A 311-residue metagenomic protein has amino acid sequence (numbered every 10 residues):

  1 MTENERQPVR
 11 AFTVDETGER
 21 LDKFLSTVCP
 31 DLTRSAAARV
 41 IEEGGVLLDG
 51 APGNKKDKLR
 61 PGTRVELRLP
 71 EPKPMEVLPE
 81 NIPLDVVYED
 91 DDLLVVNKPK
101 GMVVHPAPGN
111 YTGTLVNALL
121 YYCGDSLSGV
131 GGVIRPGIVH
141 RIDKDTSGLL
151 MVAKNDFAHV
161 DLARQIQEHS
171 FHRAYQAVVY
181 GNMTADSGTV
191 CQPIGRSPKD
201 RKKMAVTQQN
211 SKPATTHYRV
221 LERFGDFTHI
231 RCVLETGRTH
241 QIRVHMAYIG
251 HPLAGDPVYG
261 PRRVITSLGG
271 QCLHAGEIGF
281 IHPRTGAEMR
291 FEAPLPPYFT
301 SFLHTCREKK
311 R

Functional and structural regions predicted by a protein language model:
M1-P193, Y298-R307: RNA pseudouridine synthases
D49-N54, D226-H229, V264: Short alpha-helix capping/helix-loop boundary micro-motifs
N54-K58, R231, G270: Short, surface-exposed secondary-structure edge patches
L67-P70, P198-K203, P213-T215, V258-R263: Short Pro/Gly-enriched beta-strand edge/turn motifs at strand-loop
V86, V179, H217-V220, L253: Conserved hydrophobic positions within beta-strands
V96, V244, G255: Active-site flanking residues adjacent to catalytic metal/cofactor-binding acidic residues
G132-R164, H172, Q176, C191 (+2 more regions): The conserved catalytic core of RNA pseudouridine synthases
Q209, A254-S267: Short, surface-exposed loop/helix-turn segments at secondary-structure junctions that function as lids/hinges flanking
